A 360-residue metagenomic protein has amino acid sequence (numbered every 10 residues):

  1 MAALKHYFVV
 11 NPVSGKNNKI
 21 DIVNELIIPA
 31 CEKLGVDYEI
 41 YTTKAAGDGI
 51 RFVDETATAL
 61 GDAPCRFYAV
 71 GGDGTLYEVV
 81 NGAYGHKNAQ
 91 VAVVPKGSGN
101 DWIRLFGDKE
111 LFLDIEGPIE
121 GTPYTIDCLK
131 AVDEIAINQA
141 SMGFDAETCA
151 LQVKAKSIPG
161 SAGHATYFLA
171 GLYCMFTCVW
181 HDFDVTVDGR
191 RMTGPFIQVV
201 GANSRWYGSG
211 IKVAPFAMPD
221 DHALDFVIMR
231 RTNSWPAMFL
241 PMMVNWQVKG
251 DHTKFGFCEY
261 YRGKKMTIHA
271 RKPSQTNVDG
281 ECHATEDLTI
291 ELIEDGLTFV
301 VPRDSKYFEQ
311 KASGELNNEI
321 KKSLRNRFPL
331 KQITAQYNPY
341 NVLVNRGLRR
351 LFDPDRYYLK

Functional and structural regions predicted by a protein language model:
M1-F67, K306, S313-R325, P339 (+1 more regions): ATP/NTP phosphate-donor binding region
P12, V70-G72, V94-K96: Glycine-rich beta-strand-to-loop/alpha-helix junction loops that act as flexible
K33, T43, G85-I197, G201 (+1 more regions): Catalytic core of DAGKc-family lipid kinases
G49-I50, L76-Y77, T285: Short, well-ordered alpha-helical microsegments
T75-K87: Short Gly/Thr/Asp-enriched flexible loops that form oxyanion-binding sites at enzyme active sites
S141, D145, V200-A214, C282: Glycine-rich phosphate/pyrophosphate-binding beta-alpha loops
K156-T166, P215-P236: Gly/Ser/Thr-rich active-site loops/lids in small-molecule metabolic enzymes that frequently grip phosphoryl groups
V187, M218, I228-K360: ATP/nucleoside-binding phosphotransfer catalytic cores, i.e., glycine-rich phosphate-binding loops
